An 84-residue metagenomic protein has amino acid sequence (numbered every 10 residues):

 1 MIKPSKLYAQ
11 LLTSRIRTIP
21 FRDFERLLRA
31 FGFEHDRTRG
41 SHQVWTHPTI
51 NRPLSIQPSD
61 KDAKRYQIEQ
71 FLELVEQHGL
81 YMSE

Functional and structural regions predicted by a protein language model:
M1-R22, R26, A30: A charge-rich, low-complexity, intrinsically flexible signal that marks solvent-exposed coils, linkers, repeats
P4, L12-S14, H47-T49, I56-S59 (+1 more regions): Preference for short coil/turn "hinge" residues that link or interrupt alpha-helices
L12, E34-D36, K61-D62: Short alpha-helical segments used as structural interaction elements across diverse proteins
T18, R39, D62-R65: Short, well-ordered coil↔helix boundary/capping segments
L27-Q57: A short, structured beta-strand/loop element
S59-E84: C-terminal structural segments of small proteins and small subunits
